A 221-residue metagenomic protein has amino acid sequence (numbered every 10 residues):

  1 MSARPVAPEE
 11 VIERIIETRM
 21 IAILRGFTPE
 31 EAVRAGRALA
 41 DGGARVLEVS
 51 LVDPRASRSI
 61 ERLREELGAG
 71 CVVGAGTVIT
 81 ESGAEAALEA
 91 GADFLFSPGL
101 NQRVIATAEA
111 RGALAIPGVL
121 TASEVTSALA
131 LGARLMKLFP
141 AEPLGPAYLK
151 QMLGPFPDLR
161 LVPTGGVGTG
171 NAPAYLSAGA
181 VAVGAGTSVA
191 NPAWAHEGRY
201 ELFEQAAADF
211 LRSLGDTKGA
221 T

Functional and structural regions predicted by a protein language model:
M1-G91, A110, D158, T169-G170 (+1 more regions): Conserved N-terminal beta1-alpha1 strand-loop-helix module at the mouth
R25-F27, D53, A75-E81, S97-N101 (+3 more regions): Glycine-rich beta-to-alpha transition loops that act as phosphate-gripper elements at the mouths of alpha/beta enzyme
A35, V104, A108, E124: Aromatic/hydrophobic pocket-lining residues that form π-stacking "cages" and hydrophobic walls in ligand
A40-R45, L67-G70, E89-L95, A110-I116 (+3 more regions): Glycine-enriched alpha-helix->loop->beta-strand junction motifs that scaffold or abut catalytic
R45-V49, L88-A90, A110-R111, T121-L149 (+1 more regions): Glycine/Thr-rich beta-alpha phosphate-binding loop at enzyme active sites
E61, K150-Q151: Active-site phosphate/pyrophosphate- and oxyanion-stabilizing loops and adjacent acidic/basic residues in soluble
T80-A90, S123-L131, V167-V183: Catalytic cores of alpha/beta
F94-T107, L138-P146, A172, A178-E201: Glycine-rich phosphate-binding active-site loops on the catalytic face of alpha/beta enzymes
